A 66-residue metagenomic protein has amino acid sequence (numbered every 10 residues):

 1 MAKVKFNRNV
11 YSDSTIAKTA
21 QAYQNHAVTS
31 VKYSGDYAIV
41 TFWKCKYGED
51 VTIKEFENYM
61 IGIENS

Functional and structural regions predicted by a protein language model:
M1-F6, G35-T41: Short glycine-rich, basic-tinged beta-strand/loop micro-motifs
K5-S14: Short, surface-exposed ligand-recognition loops at beta-strand->loop->(often short) alpha-helix junctions that present
N7, T19, T52-E55: A general marker of short, structured functional hotspots
D13-Q24: Amphipathic alpha-helical segments
Q21, V31-K32: Canonical SH2 domain fold
T29, D36, F42-S66: Helix-rich interaction surfaces within compact, conserved domain-sized segments that mediate assembly or partner
